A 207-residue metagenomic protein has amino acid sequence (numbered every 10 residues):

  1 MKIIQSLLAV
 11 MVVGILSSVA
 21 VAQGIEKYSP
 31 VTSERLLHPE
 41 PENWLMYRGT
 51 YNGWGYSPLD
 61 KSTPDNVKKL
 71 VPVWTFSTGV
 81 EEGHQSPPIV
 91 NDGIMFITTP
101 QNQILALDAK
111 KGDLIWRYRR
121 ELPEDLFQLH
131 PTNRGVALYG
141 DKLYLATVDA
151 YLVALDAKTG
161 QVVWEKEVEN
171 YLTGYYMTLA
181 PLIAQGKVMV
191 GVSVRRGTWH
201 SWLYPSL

Functional and structural regions predicted by a protein language model:
S6-S18: Bacterial N-terminal signal peptides
G24-T78, D113-D125, Q161-N170: Aromatic (tryptophan-biased) beta-strands that constitute blades/sheets of beta-rich domains
F76-I89, R117-A137, E165-A180, G197: Extracytoplasmic beta-rich repeat domains
V90-D92, L138-G140, I183-Q185: Residue-level detector of Asp-centered blade-edge/turn motifs that repeat once per structural unit in beta-propeller
Q103-L105, Y151-V153, W202-Y204: A short loop-to-beta-strand structural motif that recurs across blades of beta-propeller domains
L155, T159-G160, S201-L207: Beta-propeller blade signature
